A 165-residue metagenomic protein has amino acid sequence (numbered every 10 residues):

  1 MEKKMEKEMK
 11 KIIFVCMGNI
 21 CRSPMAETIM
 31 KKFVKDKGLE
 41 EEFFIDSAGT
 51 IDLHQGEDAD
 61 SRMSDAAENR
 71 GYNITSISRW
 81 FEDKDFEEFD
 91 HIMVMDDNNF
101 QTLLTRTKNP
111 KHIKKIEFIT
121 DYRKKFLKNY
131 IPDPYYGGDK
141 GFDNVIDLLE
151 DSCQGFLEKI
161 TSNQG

Functional and structural regions predicted by a protein language model:
E2-E88, E158-G165: Conserved active-site segments centered on acidic
F14, M93-V94: Hydrophobic beta-strand core positions in alpha/beta domains
S23, D96-D97: Helix N-cap/beta->alpha junction signal
H91, D97-G165: Phosphate-binding/catalytic loops
